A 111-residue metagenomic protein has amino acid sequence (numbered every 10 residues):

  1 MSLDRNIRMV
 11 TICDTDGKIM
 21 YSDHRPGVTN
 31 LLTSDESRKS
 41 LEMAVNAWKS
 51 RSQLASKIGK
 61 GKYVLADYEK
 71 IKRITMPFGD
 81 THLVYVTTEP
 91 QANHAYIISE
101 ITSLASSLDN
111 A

Functional and structural regions predicted by a protein language model:
M1-A111: Non-catalytic interaction/Regulatory regions outside core domains
